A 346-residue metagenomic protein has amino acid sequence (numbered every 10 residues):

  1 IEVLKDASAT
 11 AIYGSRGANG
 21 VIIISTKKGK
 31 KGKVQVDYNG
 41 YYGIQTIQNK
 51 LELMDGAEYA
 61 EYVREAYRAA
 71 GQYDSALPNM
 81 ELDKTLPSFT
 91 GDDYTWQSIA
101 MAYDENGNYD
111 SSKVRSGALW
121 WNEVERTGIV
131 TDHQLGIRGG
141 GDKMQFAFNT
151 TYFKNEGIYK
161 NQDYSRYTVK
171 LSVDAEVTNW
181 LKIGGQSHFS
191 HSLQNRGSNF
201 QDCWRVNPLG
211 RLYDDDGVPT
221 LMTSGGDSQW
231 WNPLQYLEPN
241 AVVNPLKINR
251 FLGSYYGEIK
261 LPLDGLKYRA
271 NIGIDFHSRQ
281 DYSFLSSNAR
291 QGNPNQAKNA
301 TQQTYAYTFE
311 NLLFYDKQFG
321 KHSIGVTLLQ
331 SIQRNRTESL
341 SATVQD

Functional and structural regions predicted by a protein language model:
I1-E2, I22-I24: Non-catalytic regulatory/gating segments with a bias toward low-complexity or hydrophobic composition
K5, T26-K28, G40-Y42, Q330-I332: Flexible glycine-/small-residue-rich
A7-I22, G29-V34: Flexible, glycine/serine/threonine-rich loop segments and coil->beta-strand junctions that form periplasmic-facing
K30-K160, S198-F200, L237-P245, G257-K260 (+1 more regions): Residues embedded in well-ordered regular secondary structure
V36-G40, F148, G185, Y255 (+2 more regions): Membrane-embedded beta-strand positions of outer-membrane beta-barrel proteins
I47-N49, D110-T151, N155-Q162, T168-P233 (+3 more regions): Flexible loop and strand-edge segments within Gram-negative outer membrane beta-barrel domains
V169-K170, G265-G273: Transmembrane beta-barrel domains of bacterial outer-membrane proteins
G273, D281-Q291, A342-D346: Aromatic-anchored glycine-rich loop motif in surface-exposed flexible loops
